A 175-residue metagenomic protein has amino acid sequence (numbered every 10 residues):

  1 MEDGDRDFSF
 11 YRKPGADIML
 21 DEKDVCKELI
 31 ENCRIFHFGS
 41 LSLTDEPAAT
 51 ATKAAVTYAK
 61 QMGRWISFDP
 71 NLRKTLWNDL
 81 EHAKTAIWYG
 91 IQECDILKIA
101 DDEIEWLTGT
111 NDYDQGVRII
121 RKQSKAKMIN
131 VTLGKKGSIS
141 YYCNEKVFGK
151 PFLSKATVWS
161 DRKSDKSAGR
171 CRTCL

Functional and structural regions predicted by a protein language model:
M1-S40: Conserved N-terminal subdomain of the carbohydrate kinase-like
K13, L41, N71-T75, D102 (+1 more regions): Active-site beta-loop-alpha junctions enriched in small/polar residues
E28-L29, G90, K122: Structural alpha-helical scaffold elements that stabilize or flank donor/cofactor-binding regions in carbohydrate
L41-T50, K74-A83, L107-N111: Active-site glycine- and acidic-residue-rich loops that bind and position anionic ligands or nucleotide-like cofactors
A51-G63, T85-E93: Catalytic-core regions built around general acid/base machinery
T57, Q61, T110-L175: Conserved phosphate-binding/catalytic region of the ribokinase-like
I66-F68: Hydrophobic beta-strand scaffold residues
E81-W106: Structural recognition of alpha->loop->beta junctions
